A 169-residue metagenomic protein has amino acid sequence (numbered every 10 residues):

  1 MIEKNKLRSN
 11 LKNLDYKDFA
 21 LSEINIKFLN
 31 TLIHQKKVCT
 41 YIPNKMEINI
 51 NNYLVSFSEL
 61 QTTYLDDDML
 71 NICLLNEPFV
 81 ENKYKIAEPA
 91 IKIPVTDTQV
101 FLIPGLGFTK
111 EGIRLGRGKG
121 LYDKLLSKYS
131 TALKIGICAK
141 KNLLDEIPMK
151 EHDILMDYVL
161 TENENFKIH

Functional and structural regions predicted by a protein language model:
M1-K92, T96: N-terminal active-site beta-alpha-beta segment that forms phosphate/nucleotide-binding and substrate-recognition loops
N71-H169: Conserved phosphate- and dinucleotide-binding cores of soluble alpha/beta proteins, encompassing both enzyme active
